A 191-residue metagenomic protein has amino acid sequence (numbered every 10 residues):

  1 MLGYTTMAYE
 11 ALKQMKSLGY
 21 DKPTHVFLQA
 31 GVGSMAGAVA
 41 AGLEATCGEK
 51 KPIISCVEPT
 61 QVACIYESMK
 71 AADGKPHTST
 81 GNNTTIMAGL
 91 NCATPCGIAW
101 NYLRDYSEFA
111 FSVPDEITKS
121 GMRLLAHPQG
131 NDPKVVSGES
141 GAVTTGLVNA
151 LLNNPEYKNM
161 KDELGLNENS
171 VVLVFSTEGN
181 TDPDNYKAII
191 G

Functional and structural regions predicted by a protein language model:
M1-D105, P155, M160-G191: Glycine-rich phosphate/pyrophosphate-binding loop at beta-loop-alpha junctions
M1-L2, P95-G165: Active-site-adjacent helical/loop segments in soluble small-molecule enzymes
